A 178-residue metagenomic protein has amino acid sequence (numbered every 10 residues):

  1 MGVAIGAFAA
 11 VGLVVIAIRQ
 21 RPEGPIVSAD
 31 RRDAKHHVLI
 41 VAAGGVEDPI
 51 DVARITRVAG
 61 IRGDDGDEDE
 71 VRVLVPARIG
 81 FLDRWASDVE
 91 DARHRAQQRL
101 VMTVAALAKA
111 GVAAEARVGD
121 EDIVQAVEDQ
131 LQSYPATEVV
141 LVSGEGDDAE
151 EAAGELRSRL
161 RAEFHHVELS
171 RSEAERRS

Functional and structural regions predicted by a protein language model:
G2-P49, A162-S178: Intrinsically disordered or low-complexity boundary/linker segments at protein termini and domain junctions
A34-S87, R171: Small/aliphatic-rich secondary-structure junction motif
H37, E138-V140: Structural motif
D51-R57, A126-Q130, E155-L156: A short acidic, amphipathic alpha-helical/loop segment
G60-E70, A108-A114, S158-E173: Structural alpha-beta junctions
A86-Q97: Glycine- and acidic-residue-enriched helix-capping/strand-helix junction motifs
G111-E138: Structural beta-alpha unit
S143-R159: Glycine-rich, Arg-bearing micro-motifs that act as flexible, cationic patches
